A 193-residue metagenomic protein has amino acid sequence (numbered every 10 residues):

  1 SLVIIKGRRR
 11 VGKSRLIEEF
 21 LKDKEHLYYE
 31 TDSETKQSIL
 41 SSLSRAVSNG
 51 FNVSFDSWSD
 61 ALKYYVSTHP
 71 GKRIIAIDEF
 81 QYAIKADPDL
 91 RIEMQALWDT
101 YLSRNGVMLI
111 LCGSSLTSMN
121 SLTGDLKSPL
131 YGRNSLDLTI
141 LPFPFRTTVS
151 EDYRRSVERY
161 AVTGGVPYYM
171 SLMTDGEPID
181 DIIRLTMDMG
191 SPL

Functional and structural regions predicted by a protein language model:
S1-L193: Phosphate-binding site recognition
